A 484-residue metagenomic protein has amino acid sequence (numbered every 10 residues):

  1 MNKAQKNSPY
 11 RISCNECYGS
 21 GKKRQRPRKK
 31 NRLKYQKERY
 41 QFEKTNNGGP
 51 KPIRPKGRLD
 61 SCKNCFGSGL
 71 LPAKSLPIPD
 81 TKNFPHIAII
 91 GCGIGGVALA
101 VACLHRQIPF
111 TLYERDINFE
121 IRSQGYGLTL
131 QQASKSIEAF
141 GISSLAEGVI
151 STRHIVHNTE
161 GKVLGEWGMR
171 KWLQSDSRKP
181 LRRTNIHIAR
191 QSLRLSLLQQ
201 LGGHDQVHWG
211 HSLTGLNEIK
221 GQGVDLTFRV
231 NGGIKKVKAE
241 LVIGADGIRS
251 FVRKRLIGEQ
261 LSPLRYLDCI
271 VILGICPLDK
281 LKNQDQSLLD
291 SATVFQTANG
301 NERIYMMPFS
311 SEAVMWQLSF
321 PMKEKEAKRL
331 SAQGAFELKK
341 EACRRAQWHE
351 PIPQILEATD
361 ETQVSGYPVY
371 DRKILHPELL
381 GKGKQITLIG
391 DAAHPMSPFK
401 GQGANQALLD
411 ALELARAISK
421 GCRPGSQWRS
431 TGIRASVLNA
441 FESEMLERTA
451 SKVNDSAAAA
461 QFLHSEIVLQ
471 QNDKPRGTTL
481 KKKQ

Functional and structural regions predicted by a protein language model:
K3-N7, R11, Q25-K34, Q41-F66 (+7 more regions): C-terminal helical "tail/cap" subdomain of flavin- and related membrane-associated enzymes
E16-G19, N64: Short, cysteine/histidine-rich loop/knuckle motifs that typically chelate Zn2+
Y35, V97, V101-H105, P109-T111 (+5 more regions): Preference for well-ordered, secondary-structure-rich cores of eukaryotic proteins
R39-Q41, N118-Q200, L463: Active-site-adjacent segment of FAD-dependent monooxygenases/related oxidoreductases
F84-H86, G210: Phosphate-coordination loops involved in phosphoryl transfer and adenosine-cofactor binding
I89-H105, P109, Y113, I243-G244 (+2 more regions): Conserved mid-domain beta->alpha element of the FAD-binding
G95, N118, R249: Conserved Rossmann-like nucleotide-cofactor binding loop
V163, I188, R194-E361: Conserved FAD-binding catalytic core of PHBH/FMO-like flavoproteins
